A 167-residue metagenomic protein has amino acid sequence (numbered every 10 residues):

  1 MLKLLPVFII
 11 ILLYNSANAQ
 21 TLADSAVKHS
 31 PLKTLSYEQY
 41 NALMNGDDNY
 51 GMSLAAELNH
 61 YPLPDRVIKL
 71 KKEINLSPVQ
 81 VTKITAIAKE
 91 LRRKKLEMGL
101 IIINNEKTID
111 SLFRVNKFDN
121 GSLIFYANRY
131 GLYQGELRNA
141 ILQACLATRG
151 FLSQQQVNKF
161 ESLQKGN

Functional and structural regions predicted by a protein language model:
L4-L13: Sec-dependent N-terminal signal peptides
N15-A19: Sec/Tat signal peptide C-region and signal peptidase I cleavage site
Q20-N167: Charge-rich (acidic/polar
